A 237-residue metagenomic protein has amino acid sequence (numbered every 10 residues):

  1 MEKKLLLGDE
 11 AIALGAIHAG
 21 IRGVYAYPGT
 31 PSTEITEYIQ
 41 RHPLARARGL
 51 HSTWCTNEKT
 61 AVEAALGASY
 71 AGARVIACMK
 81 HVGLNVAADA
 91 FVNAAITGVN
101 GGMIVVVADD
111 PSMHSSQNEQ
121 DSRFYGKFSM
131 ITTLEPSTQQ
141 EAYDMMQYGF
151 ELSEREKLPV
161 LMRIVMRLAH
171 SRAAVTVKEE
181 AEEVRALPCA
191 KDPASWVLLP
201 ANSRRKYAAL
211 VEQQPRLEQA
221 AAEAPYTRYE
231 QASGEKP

Functional and structural regions predicted by a protein language model:
M1-Q139, D144-M146, V165-L168, G234-K236: Thiamine diphosphate
E2-D9, A19, P136, E141-P237: Flexible, low-complexity linker and terminal segments
